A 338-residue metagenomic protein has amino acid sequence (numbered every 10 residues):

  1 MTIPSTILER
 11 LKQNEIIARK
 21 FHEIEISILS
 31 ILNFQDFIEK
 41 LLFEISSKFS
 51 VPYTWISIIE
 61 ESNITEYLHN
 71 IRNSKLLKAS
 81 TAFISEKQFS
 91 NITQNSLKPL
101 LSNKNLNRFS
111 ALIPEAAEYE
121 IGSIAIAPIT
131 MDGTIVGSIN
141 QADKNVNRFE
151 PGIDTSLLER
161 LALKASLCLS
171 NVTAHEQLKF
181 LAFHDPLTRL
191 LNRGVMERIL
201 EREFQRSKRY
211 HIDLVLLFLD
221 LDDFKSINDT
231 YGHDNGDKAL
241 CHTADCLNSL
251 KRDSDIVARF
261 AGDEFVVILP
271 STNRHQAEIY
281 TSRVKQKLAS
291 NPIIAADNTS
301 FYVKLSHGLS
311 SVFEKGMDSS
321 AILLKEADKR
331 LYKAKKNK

Functional and structural regions predicted by a protein language model:
M1-I28, L178: Signal-transmission linkers at sensory-effector interfaces
S74-A117: Regulatory sensory and allosteric helical modules in signal-transduction proteins and certain transcription factors
G122-T130: A short, aliphatic-rich beta-strand micro-motif
D143-E159, C168: Regulatory loop-to-helix N-cap segments in sensory/regulatory domains that couple ligand/signal detection
K179-R198, L219-G232, C241: Conserved nucleotide-binding and Mg2+-coordinating catalytic segments in signaling enzymes
R193-I212, A244-R252: Short regulatory alpha-helical coupling segments that immediately precede and/or link into cyclic nucleotide signaling
I256-R259: A short pre-motif secondary-structure segment
E278-S282, D297, S310-K338: Catalytic-core segments of nucleotide cyclases and related cyclic-nucleotide turnover enzymes
